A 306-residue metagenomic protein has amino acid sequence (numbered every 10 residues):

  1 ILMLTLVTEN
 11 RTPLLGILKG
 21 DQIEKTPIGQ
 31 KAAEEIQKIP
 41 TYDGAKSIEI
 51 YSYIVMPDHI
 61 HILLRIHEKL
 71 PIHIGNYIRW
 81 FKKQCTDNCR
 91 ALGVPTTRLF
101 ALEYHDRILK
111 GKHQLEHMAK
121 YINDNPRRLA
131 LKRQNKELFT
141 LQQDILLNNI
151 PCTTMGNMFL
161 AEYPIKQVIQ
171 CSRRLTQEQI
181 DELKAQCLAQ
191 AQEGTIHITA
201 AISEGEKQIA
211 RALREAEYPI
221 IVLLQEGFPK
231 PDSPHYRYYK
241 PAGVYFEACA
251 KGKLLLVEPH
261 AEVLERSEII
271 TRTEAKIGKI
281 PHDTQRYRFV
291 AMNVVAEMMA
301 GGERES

Functional and structural regions predicted by a protein language model:
I1-Q142, L146-I150: Short catalytic/metal-binding and nucleic-acid-binding patches
L141-S306: Glycine-biased, small-residue-rich flexible motifs in mid-sequence functional cores and linkers
